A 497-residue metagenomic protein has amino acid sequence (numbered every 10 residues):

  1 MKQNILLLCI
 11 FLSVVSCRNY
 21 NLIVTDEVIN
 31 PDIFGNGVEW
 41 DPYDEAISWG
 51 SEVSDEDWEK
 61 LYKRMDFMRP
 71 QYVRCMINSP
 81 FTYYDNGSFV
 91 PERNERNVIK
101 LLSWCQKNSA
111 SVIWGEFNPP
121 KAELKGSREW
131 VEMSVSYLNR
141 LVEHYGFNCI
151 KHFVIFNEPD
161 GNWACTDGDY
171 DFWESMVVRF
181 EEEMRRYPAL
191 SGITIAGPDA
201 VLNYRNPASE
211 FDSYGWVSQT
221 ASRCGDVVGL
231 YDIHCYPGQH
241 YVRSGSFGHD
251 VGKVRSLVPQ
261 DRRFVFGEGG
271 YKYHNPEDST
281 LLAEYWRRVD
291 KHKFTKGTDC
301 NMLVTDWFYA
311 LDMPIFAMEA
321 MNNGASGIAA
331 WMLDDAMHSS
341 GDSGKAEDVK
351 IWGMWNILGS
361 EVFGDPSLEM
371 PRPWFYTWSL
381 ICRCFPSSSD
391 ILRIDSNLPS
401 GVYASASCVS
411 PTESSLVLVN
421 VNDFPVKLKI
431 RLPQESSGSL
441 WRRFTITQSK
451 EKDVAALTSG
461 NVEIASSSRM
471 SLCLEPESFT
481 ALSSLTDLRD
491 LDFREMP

Functional and structural regions predicted by a protein language model:
K2-L8: Sec-dependent signal peptide recognition, specifically the positively charged N-region followed immediately by
C9-S16: Hydrophobic h-region of N-terminal signal peptides that target proteins for export in Gram-negative bacteria
C17-E59, K63, F493-P497: Mature N-terminal, pre-catalytic/accessory segment of carbohydrate-active enzymes
M65-H240: Substrate-binding cleft and catalytic face of glycoside hydrolase catalytic domains, especially the flexible beta-alpha
Y170-E319, N323: Noncatalytic carbohydrate-binding groove/subsite architecture in carbohydrate-active enzymes
Y271-Y403: Aromatic/acidic polysaccharide-binding cleft in carbohydrate-active enzymes
N397-S437, F444-I446, E477-S483: Carbohydrate-binding surface patches
G460-P497: C-terminal beta-strand-rich structural cap/linker in extracellular carbohydrate-active enzymes
